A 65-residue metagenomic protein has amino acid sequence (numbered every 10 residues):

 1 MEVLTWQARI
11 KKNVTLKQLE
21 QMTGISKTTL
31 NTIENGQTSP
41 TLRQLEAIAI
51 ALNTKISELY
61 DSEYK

Functional and structural regions predicted by a protein language model:
M1-K11: A short, Lys/Arg-rich alpha-helix, primarily the initiator
W6, K17, E46: Residues within the helices of the helix-turn-helix
A8, M22, I33, S62: Residues in the recognition helix of alpha-helical DNA-binding motifs
R9, E20, A49: The alpha-helix within a helix-turn-helix
V14-T32: Short alpha-helical DNA-recognition segment
Q44-A49, L59-Y60: Hydrophobic micro-packing sites on short alpha-helices
N53-K65: Short C-terminal boundary/hinge segments that cap the last helix of small helical domains
